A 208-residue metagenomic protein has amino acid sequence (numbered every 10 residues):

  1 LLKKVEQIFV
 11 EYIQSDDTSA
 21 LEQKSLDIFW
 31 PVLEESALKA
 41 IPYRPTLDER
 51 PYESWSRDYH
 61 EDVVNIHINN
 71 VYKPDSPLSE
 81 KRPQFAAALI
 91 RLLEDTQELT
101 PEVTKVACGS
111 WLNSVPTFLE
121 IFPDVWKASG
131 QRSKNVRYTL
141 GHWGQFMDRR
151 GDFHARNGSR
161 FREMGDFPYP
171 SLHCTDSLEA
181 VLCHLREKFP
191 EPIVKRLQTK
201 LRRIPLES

Functional and structural regions predicted by a protein language model:
L1-P77, D95-K105, P116-S208: Non-catalytic substrate-recognition and accessory regions of acyl/acetyltransferase enzymes
L78-D95: Well-ordered, non-membrane alpha-helical segments in soluble/globular domains
F85, A107-C108: Charged, low-complexity surface patches
C108-S114: An acidic- and aromatic-residue-enriched active-site/binding cleft used to recognize and process polar
